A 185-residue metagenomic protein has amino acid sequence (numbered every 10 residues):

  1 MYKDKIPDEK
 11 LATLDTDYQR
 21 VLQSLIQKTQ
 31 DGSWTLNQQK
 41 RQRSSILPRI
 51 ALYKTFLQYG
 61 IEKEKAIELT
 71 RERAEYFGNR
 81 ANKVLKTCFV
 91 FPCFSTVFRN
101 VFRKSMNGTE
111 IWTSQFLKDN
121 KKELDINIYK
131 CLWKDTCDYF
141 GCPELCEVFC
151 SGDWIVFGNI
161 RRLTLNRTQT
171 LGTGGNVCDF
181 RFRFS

Functional and structural regions predicted by a protein language model:
M1-Y53: N-terminal, charged low-complexity regulatory/assembly segments
Y2, F56, S105-M106, D153-V156 (+1 more regions): Hydrophobic, Leu/Ile/Phe/Ala-enriched alpha-helical segments that form helix-helix packing faces
K3, P7, G60-I61, G141-C142 (+1 more regions): Residue-level recognition of short, structured coil/turn motifs that connect secondary structure elements
P7-E9, R43, F102, E147 (+1 more regions): Alpha-helical interaction segments
T13, D17, V21, L25 (+11 more regions): A sequence-level detector of short, solvent-exposed, charge-rich linear segments
D17-L25, Q39, R43, E110 (+4 more regions): N-proximal short alpha-helices
S44-I50, K54-G141: Amphipathic interaction/junction segments at domain boundaries or subunit interfaces
K122-D125, C131-S185: C-terminal non-catalytic interaction appendages of large macromolecular assemblies
